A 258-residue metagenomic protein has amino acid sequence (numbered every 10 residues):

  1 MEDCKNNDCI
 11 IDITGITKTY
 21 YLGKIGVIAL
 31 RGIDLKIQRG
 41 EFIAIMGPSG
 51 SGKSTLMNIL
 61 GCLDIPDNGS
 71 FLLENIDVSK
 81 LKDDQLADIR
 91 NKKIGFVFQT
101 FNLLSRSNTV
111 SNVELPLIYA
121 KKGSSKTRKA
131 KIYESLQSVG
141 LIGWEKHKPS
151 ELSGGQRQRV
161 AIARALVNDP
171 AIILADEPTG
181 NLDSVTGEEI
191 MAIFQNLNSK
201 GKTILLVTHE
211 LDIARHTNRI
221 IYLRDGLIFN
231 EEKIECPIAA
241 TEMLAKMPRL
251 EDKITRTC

Functional and structural regions predicted by a protein language model:
M46-P48: The feature captures the beta-strand-to-loop junction immediately N-terminal to the Walker
G69-D77: Conserved ABC transporter NBD signature motif
S107-L115: Short coil-to-helix segment of the ABC ATPase nucleotide-binding domain corresponding to the Q-loop/switch region
T127-V139: ABC nucleotide-binding domain "signature" region
K148-L152, Q156-Q158: Conserved ABC ATPase signature
V167-A171: A short, proline-enriched helix->beta-strand linker immediately N-terminal to the Walker B motif in ABC-type P-loop
I173-D176: Catalytic Walker B motif of ABC-type/P-loop ATPase nucleotide-binding domains
